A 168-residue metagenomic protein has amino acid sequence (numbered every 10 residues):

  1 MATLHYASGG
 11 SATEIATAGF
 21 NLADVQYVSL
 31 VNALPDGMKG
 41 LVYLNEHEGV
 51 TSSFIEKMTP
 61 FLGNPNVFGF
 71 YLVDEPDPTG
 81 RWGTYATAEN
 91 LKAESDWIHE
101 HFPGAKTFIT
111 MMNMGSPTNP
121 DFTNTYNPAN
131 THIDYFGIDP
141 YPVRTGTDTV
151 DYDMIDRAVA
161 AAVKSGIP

Functional and structural regions predicted by a protein language model:
M1-P168: Glycan-processing catalytic domains of CAZymes
